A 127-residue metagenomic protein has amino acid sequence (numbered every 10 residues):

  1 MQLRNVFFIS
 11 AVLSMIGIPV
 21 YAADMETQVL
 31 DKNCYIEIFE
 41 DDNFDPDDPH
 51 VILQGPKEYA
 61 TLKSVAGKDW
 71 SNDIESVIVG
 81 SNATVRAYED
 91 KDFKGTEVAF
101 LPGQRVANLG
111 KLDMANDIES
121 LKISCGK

Functional and structural regions predicted by a protein language model:
M1-N5: Positively charged n-region of N-terminal signal peptides that target proteins for export
V6-S14: Sec-dependent N-terminal signal peptides
I18-K127: Compact beta-sheet-dominated domain cores in extracellular/mature segments
